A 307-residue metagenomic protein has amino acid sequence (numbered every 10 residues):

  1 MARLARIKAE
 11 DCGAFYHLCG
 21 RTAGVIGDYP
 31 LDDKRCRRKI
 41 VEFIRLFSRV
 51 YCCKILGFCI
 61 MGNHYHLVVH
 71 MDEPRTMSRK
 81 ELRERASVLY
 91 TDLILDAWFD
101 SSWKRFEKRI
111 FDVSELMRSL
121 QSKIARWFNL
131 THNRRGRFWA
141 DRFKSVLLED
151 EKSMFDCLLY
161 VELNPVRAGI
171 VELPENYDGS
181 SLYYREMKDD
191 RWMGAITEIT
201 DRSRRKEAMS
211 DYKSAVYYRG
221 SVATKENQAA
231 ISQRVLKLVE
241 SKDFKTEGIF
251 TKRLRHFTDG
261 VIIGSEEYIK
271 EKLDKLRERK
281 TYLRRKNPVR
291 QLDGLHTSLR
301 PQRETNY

Functional and structural regions predicted by a protein language model:
M1-M209, V216-Y307: Short catalytic/metal-binding and nucleic-acid-binding patches
